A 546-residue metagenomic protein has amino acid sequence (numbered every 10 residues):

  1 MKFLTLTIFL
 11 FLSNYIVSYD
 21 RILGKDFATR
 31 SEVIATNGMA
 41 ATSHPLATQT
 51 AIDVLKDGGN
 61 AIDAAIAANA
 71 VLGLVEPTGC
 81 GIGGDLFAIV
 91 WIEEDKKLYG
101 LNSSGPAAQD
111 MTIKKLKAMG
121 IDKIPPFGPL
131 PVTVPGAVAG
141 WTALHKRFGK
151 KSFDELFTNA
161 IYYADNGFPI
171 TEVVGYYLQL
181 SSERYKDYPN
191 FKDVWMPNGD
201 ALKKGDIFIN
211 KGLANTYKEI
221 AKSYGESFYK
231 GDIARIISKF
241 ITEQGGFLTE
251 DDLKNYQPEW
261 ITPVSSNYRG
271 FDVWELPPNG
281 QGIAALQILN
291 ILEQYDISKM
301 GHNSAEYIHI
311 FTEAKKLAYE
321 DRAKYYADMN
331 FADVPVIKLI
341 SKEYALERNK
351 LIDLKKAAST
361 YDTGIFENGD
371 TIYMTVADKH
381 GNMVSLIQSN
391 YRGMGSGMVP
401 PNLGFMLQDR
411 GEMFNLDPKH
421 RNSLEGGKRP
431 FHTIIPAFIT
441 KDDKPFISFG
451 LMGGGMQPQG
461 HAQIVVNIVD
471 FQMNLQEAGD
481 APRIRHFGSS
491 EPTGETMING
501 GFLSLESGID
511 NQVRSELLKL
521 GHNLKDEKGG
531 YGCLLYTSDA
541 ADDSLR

Functional and structural regions predicted by a protein language model:
Y19-Q49, A61-K230, R235-G280, I340-S341 (+2 more regions): Noncatalytic scaffold domains of N-terminal-nucleophile
V54-L55, A139-R147, S223-K230, R235 (+1 more regions): Alpha-helical support elements that line or immediately flank enzyme active sites and cofactor-binding pockets
L74-T78, G84-W91, D95-Y99, F247-T249 (+3 more regions): Active-site rim segments in enzyme catalytic domains, especially the processed small/beta chain of N-terminal
W260, N368-T371, H432-I434: Short, small/polar residue-rich loop motifs at catalytic or cofactor-binding pockets
Q294-N390, N402-L403, R410: Internal maturation/activation junctions in enzymes
K428, H461, D470-G529: Extended C-terminal subregions enriched in glycine
Y536-R546: Single conserved hydrophobic/aromatic residue that forms the stacking wall/gate of nucleotide- or nucleobase-binding
